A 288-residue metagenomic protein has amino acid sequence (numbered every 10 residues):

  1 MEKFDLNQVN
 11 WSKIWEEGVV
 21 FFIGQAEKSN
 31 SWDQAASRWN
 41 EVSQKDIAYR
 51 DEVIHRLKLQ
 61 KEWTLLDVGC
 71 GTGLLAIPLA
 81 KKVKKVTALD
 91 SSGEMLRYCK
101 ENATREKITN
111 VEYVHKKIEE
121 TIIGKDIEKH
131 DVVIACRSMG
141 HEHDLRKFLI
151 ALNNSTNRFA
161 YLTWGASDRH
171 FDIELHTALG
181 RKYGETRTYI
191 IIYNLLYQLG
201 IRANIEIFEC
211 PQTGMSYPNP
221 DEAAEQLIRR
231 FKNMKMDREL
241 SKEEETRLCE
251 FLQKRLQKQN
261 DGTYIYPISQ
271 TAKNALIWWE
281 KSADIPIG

Functional and structural regions predicted by a protein language model:
M1-L59: Conserved class I S-adenosyl-L-methionine
E62-G71: Conserved class I S-adenosyl-L-methionine
L74-E120: Class I SAM-dependent methyltransferase SAM/SAH-binding core
D131-D144: A short SAM/SAH-binding and catalytic strip from SAM-dependent methyltransferases
N157-S167: Conserved beta-strand signature within the Rossmann-like core of class I S-adenosyl-L-methionine
G165-Y183: Short, glycine-/aromatic-enriched active-site segment of Class I SAM-dependent methyltransferases
E185-G200: Short alpha-helix
N204-G288: Conserved Class I S-adenosyl-L-methionine
